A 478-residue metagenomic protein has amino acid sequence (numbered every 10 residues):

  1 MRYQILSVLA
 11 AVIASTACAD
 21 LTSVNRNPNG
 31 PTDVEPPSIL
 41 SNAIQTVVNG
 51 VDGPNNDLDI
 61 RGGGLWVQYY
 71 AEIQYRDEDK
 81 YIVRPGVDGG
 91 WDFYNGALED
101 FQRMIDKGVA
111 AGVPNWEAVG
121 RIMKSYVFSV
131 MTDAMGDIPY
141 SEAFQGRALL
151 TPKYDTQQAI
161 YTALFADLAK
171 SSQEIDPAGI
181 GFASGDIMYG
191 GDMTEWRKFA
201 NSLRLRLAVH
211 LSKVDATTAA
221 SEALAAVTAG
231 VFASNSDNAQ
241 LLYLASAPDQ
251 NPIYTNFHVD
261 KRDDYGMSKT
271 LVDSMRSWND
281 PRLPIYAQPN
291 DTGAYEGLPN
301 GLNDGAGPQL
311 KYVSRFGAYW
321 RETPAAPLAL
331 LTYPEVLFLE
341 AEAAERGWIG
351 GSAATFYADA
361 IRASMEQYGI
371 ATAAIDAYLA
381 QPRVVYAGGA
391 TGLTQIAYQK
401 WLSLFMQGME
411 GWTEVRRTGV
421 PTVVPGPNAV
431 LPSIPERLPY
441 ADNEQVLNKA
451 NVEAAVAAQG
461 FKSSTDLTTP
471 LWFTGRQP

Functional and structural regions predicted by a protein language model:
M1-T16: Sec-dependent bacterial lipoprotein signal peptides
C18-Q68, Q74-R76, V83-P85, D92-N95 (+5 more regions): Membrane-proximal, proline-rich intrinsically disordered regions
A19-T22, G317, A373-A380: Short acidic (Asp/Glu) and glycine-rich catalytic loops that position anionic groups and cofactors
R26-N29, A143-Q145, D237, Q288 (+2 more regions): Short capping/connector residues at structural and topological boundaries
D33-P37, Q68-T372, G389-L393, Q399: Structured, solvent-exposed acidic/aromatic patches
P54, R61, A143, F182 (+3 more regions): Residue-level signal for alpha-helical context at structural boundaries
M365, G369-P478: C-terminal functional modules
